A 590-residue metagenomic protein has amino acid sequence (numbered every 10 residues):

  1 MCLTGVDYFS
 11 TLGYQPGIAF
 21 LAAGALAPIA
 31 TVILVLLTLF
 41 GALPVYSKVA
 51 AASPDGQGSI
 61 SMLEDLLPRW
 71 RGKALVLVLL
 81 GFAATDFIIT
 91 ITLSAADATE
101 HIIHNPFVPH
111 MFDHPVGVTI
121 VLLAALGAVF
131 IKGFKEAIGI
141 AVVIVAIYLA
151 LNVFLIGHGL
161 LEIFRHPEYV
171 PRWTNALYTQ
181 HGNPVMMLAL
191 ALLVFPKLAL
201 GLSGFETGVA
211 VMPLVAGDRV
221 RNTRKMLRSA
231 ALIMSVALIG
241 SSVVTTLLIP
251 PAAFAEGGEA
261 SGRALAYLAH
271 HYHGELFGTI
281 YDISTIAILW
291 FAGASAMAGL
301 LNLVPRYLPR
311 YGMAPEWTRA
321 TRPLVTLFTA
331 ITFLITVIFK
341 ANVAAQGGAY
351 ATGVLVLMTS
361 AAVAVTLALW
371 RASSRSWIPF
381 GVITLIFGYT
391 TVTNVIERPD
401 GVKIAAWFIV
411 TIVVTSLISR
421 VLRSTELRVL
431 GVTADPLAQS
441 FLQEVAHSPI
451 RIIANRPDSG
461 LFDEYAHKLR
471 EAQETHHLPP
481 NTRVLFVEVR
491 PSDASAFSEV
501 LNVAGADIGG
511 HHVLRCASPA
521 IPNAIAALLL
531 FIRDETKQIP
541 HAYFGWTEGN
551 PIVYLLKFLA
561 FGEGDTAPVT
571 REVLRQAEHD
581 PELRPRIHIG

Functional and structural regions predicted by a protein language model:
M1-Y14, L63-D65, R69-L77, V185-A191: Membrane-interface "cap" regions at the ends of multi-pass membrane proteins
A19-D65, R71-V76, T92-L122, I147 (+1 more regions): Extracellular loop-to-transmembrane helix junctions
R69-K73, F112-V121, L214-G240, P305-K340 (+1 more regions): Loop-to-transmembrane helix boundary motifs in multi-pass membrane proteins
I131-E162, R228, S295, G348-A361 (+2 more regions): Membrane-interface loop-to-helix entry segments
A146, V153-S203, I396, D400: Helix-loop-helix junctions that connect adjacent transmembrane segments in multi-pass membrane transporters
G157-V170, R224-L265: Extracellular/periplasmic helix-exit of transmembrane alpha-helices
G347, A364-R456: A generic transmembrane alpha-helix motif of multi-pass inner-membrane proteins
L427-G590: Cytosolic C-terminal regulatory domains/tails of membrane transporters and channels
